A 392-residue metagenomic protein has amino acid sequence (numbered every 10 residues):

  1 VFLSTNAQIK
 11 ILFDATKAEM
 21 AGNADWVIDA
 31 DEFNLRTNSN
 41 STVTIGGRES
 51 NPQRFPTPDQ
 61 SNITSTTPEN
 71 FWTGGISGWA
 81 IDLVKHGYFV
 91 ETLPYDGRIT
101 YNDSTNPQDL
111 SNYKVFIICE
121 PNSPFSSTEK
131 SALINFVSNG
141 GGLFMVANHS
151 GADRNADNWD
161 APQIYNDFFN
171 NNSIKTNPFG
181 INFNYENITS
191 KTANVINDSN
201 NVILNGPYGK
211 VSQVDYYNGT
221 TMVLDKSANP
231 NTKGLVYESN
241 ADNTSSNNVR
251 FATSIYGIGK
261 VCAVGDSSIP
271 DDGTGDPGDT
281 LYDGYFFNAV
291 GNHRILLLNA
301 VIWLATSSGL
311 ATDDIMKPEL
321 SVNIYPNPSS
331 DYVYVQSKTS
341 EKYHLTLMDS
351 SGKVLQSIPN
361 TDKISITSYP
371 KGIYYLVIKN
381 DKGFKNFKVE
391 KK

Functional and structural regions predicted by a protein language model:
F2-Q8, A305-L320: Low-complexity, Pro/Thr/Ser/Gly/Ala-rich linker/spacer regions in secreted, extracellular modular proteins
S4-N112, L298-A305: Aromatic-Pro/Gly-enriched surface loop or interdomain linker that acts as a lid/target-recognition segment
D14-K17, L93-G97, I118-N122, V146-G151 (+2 more regions): Active-site-proximal beta-strand/loop segments in catalytic clefts of secreted hydrolases
E19, V27, F71-S77, G257 (+1 more regions): A conserved amphipathic helix/loop scaffold that creates a polar/acidic microenvironment used either to coordinate
N23-I28, D59-N70, A152-P162, T274-N288: Short, flexible/disordered intra-domain loops and linkers
T64-N166, N171: Helical hinge/lid and interdomain linker segments adjacent to catalytic or ligand-binding clefts that mediate domain
H149-Y256: An acidic, glycine-rich "communication" segment
I315-K392: C-terminal outer-membrane/trafficking sorting elements
